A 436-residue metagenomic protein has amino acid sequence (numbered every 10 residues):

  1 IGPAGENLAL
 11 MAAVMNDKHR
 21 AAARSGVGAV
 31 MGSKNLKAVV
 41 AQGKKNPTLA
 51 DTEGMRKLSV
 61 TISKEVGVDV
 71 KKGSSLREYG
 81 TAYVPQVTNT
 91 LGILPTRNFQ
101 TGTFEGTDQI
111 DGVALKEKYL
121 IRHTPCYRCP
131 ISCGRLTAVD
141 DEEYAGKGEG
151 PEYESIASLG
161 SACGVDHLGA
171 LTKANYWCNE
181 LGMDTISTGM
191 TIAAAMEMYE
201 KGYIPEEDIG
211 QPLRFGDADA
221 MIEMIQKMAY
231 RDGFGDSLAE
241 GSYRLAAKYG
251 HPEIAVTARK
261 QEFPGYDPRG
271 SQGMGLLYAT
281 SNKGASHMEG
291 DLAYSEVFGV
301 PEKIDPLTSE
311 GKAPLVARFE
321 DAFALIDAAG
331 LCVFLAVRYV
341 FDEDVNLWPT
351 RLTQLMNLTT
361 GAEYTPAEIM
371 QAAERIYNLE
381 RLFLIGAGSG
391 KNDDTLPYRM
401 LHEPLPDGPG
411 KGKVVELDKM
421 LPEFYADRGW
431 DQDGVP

Functional and structural regions predicted by a protein language model:
G2-S25, M31-P436: Extended C-terminal regions of large enzymes
